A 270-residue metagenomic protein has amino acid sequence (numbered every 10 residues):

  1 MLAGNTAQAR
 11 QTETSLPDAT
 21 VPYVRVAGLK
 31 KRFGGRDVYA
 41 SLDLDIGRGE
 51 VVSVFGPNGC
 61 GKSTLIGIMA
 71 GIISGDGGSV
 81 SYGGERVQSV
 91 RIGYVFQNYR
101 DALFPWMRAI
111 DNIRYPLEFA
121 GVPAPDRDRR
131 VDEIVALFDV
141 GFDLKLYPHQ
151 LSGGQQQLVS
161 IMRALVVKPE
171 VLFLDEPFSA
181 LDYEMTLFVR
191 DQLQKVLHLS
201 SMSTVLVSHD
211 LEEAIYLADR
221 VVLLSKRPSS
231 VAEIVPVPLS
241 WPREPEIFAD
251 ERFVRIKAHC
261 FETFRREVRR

Functional and structural regions predicted by a protein language model:
V24, Y39-S41: Conserved structural motif at the start of ABC-family nucleotide-binding domains
F55-P57: The feature captures the beta-strand-to-loop junction immediately N-terminal to the Walker
A70: Helix-to-loop junction immediately C-terminal to a conserved catalytic motif
G78-V90: Conserved ABC transporter NBD signature motif
E118, P125-D143, K195: Conserved ABC ATPase "signature" region
Y147-L151, Q155: Conserved ABC ATPase signature
V166-E170: A short, proline-enriched helix->beta-strand linker immediately N-terminal to the Walker B motif in ABC-type P-loop
